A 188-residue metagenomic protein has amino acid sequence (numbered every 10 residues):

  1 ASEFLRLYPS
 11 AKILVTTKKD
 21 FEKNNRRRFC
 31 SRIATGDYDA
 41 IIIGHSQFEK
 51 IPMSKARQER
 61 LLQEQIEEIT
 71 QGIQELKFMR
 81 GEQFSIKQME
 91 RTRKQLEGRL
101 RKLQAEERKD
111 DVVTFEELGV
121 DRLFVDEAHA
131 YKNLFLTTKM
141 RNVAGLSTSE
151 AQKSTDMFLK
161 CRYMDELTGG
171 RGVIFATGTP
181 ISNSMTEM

Functional and structural regions predicted by a protein language model:
A1-C161, S184: SF2 helicase/translocase NTPase motor core, specifically the RecA-like lobe 1 inter-motif segment between Walker
H129, T168-S184: Conserved helicase ATPase motor motifs in RecA-like P-loop NTPase domains
M164-D165: Thiamine diphosphate
E187-M188: A short beta-strand element within the Helicase C-terminal
